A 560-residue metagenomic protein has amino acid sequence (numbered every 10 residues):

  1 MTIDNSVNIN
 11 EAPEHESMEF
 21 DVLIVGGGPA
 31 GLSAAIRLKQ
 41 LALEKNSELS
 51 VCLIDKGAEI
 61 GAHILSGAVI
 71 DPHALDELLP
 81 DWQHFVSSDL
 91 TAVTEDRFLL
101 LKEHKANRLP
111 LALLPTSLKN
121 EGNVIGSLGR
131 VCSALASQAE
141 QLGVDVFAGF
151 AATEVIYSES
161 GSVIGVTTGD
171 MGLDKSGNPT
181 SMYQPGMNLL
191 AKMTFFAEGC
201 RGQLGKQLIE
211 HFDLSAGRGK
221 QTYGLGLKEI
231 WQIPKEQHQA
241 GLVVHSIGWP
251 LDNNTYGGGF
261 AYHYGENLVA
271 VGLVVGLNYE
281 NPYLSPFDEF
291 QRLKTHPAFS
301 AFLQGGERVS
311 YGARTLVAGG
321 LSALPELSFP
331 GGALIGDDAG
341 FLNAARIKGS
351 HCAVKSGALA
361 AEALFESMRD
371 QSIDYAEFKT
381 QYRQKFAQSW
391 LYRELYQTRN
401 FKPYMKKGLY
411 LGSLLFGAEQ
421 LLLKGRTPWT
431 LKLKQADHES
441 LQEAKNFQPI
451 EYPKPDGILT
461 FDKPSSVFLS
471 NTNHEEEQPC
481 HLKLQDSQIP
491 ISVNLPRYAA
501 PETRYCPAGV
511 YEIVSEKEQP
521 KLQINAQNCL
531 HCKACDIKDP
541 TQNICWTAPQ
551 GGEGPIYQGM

Functional and structural regions predicted by a protein language model:
H15-A30, C52: Beta1/beta-strand and adjacent pyrophosphate-binding region of the FAD-binding site in flavoprotein oxidoreductases
K39-I64: Glycine-rich FAD pyrophosphate-binding loop
K56-K105: N-terminal FAD cofactor-binding segment of flavoenzymes
L79-D96, G149, S215-Y223, Y375: A short alpha-helix-loop-beta-strand transition element characteristic of N-terminal alpha/beta dinucleotide-binding
G129, Q138-A301, L359: Predominantly flavin-linked oxidoreductase catalytic cores and closely associated redox partners
R314-A344, S466-E477, P490-Y505, E512: FAD-binding beta-loop-beta segment adjacent to the flavin cofactor pocket
G340-R346, A358, E362-G408, Q523-N525 (+1 more regions): Active-site-proximal substrate-binding core of FAD-dependent oxidoreductases
P496-A526, A534-I556: Iron-sulfur cluster-binding cysteine motifs and their immediate structural context in ferredoxin-like electron-transfer
